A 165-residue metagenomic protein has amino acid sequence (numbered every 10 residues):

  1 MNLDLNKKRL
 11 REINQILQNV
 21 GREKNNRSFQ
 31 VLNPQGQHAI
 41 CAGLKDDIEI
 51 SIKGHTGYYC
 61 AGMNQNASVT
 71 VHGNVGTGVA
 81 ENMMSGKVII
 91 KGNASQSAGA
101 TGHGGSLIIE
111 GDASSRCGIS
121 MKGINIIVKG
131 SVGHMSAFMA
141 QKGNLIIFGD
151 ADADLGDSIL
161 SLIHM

Functional and structural regions predicted by a protein language model:
M1-I163: Long, distal/terminal scaffolding or interaction modules with repetitive or compositionally biased sequence
